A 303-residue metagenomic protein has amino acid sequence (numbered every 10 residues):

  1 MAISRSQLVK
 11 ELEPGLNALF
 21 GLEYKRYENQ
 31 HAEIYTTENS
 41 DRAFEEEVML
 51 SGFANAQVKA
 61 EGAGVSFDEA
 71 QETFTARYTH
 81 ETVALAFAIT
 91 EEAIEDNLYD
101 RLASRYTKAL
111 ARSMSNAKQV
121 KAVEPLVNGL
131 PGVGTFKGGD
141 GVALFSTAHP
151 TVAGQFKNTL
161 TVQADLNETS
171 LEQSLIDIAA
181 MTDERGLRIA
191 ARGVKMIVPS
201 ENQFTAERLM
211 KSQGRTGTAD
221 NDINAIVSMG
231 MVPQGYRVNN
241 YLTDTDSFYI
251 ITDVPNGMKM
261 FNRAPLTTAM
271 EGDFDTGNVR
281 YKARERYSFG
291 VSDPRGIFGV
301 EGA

Functional and structural regions predicted by a protein language model:
M1-Y27: N-terminal alpha-helical "arm" segments
A2-K10, V142-E184, A190-K195, S200-A303: Sequence/fold signature of self-assembling virion shell proteins
G15, L19, R26, Q30 (+2 more regions): Exposed alpha-helical structural elements
K25-V83: Assembly/oligomerization interface modules of large self-assembling protein complexes
A43, R77-T79, E92-A93, R101 (+3 more regions): Residue-level preference for alpha-helix termini and adjacent loops
F44, G52-Q57, E61, R77 (+3 more regions): Signature of extracytoplasmic/envelope-associated structural regions
T75-V133, M196, Y281-A283: Long, contiguous amphipathic alpha-helices that act as assembly "spine/axial" helices in icosahedral shell and virion
H80, D96, N128, G138 (+3 more regions): Generic structural "secondary-structure junction" signal
